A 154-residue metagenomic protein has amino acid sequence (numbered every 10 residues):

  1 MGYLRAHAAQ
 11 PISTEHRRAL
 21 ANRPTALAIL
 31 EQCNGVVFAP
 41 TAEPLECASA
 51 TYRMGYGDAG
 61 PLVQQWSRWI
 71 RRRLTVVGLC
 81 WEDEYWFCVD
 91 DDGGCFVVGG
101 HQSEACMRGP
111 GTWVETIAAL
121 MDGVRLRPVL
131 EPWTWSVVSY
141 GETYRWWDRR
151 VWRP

Functional and structural regions predicted by a protein language model:
M1-W86, P128, Y140-P154: A surface-exposed partner-binding patch
R72, V97-G100: Secondary-structure boundary/capping motif
E82-E84, G94, Q102-A105: Short Gly/Pro-enriched loop/turn and capping motifs at secondary-structure junctions
V89-G93: Short acidic-glycine loop/turn motifs at beta-strand connectors
G99-T134: Compact, glycine/acidic-enriched structural inserts
S136-V138: Short, highly charged C-terminal tails/helix-capping segments
